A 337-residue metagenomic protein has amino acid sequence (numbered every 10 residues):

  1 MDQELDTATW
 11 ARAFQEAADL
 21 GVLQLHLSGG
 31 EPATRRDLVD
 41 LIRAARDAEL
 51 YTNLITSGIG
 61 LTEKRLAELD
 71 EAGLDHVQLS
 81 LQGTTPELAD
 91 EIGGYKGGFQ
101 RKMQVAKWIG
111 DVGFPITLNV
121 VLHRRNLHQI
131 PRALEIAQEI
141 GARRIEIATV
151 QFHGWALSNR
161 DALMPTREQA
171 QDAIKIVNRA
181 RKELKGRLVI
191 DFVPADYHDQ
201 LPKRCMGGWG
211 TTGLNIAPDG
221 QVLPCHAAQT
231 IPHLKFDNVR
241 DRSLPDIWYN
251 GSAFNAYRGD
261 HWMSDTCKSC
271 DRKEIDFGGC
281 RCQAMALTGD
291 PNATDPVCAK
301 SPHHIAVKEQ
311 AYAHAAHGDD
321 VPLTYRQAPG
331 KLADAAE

Functional and structural regions predicted by a protein language model:
M1-H76: Conserved alpha-helical substructure of the radical SAM core
L5, Y51, A67-H76, S80-R242: Radical SAM enzyme [4Fe-4S]-AdoMet core and its adjacent flexible, acidic and glycine-rich loops/tails across
A8-R12, L61-K64, R101, V239 (+2 more regions): Short, conserved clusters of charged catalytic residues that mark active-site and nucleotide-handling motifs
L23, G210, T266: Exposed loop/turn and edge beta-strand positions of beta-sandwich/beta-sheet ligand-binding modules
G30-P32, G60, T85, A156 (+3 more regions): Gly/Ser/Thr-rich beta-alpha loop segments that engage phosphate groups in nucleotides
E31, G60, G83, Q151 (+2 more regions): Flexible, active-site-proximal loop/turn residues at the rims of small-molecule/cofactor binding pockets and catalytic
R35, K64, E87-L88, I92 (+3 more regions): Residues that scaffold the ATP/ADP-binding catalytic core of kinase and kinase-like folds
Q229-E337: Flexible mid-to-C-terminal extensions adjoining Fe-S/redox cofactors in radical SAM and related proteins
